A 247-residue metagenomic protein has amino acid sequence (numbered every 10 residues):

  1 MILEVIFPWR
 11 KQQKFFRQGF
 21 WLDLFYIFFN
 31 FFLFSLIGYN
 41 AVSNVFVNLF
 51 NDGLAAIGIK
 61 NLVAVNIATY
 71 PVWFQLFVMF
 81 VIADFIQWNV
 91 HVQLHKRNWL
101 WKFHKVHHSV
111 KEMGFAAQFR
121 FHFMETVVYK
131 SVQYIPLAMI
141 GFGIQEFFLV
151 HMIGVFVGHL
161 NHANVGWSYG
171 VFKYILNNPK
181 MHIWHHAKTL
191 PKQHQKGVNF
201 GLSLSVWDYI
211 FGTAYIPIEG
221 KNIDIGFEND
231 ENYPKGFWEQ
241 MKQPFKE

Functional and structural regions predicted by a protein language model:
M1-I6, V81-K96, M152-S168, N178-H186: Transmembrane alpha-helical segments that form the membrane-embedded catalytic/substrate-channel core of multi-pass
I2-D23, V45-A64: Membrane-helix interface linkers and caps
K11-L33, K111-R120: Juxtamembrane helix-capping/reentrant segments at transmembrane boundaries
V65-V92, F148: Membrane-embedded alpha-helical segments that form the functional core of polytopic membrane enzymes, especially those
L100, S109-R120, G141, V157-E247: Cytosolic/stromal cytosol-facing helical appendages immediately following the last transmembrane segment
Q118-I135: Membrane-interface loop-to-helix entry segments
S131-M139, V155-H159: Alpha-helical transmembrane segments of multipass membrane proteins
M139-L149: Transmembrane helix interruption/hinge and helix-loop junction motifs
